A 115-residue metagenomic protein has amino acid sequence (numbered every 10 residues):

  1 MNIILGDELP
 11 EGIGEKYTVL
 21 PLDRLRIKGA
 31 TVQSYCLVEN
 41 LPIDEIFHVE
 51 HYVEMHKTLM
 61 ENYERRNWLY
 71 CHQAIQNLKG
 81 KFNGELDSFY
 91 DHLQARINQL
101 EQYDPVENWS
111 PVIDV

Functional and structural regions predicted by a protein language model:
M1-V115: Intrinsically disordered, glycine/charged-rich C-terminal tails and inter-domain linkers that flank nucleotidyl cyclase
